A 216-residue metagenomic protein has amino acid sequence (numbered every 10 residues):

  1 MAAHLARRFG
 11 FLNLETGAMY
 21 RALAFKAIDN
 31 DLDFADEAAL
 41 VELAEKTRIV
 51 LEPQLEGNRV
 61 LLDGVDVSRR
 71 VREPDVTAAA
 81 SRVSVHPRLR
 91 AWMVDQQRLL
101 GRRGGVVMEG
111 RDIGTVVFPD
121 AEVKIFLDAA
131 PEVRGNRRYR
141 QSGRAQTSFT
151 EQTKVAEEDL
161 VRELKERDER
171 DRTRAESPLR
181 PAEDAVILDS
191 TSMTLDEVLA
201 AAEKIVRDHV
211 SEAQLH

Functional and structural regions predicted by a protein language model:
M1: Hydrophobic positions on the alpha1 helix immediately C-terminal to the Walker A/P-loop
H4-E73: N-terminal phosphate/diphosphate-binding loop that engages ATP/GTP or pyrophosphate donors across diverse enzyme folds
N13, K124, A185-I187: Conserved beta-strand scaffold positions in the cores of enzyme catalytic domains, especially in NTP/NDP-utilizing
L14, A18, A35-A39, D75 (+10 more regions): Charged, alpha-helix-enriched surfaces in structured cytosolic catalytic cores of large nucleotide-utilizing machines
G17, G64, M93, V107 (+1 more regions): Residue-level signal for inorganic ion chemistry
E52, Q97-G104, R111-V116, D120 (+1 more regions): Small-molecule kinase domains that catalyze NTP-dependent phosphoryl transfer to phosphate-bearing small molecules
S68-R144: ATP-dependent NMP and nucleoside kinases share a basic, alpha-helical "lid"
A201-E212: C-terminal alpha-helix
